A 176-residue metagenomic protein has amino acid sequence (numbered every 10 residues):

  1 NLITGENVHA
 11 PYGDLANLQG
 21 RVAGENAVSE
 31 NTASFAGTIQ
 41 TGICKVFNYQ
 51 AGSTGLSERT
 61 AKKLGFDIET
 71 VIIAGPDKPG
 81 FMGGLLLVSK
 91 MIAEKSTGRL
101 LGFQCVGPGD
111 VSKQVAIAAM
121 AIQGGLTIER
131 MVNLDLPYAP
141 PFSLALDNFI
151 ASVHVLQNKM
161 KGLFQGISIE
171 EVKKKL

Functional and structural regions predicted by a protein language model:
L2-G109, P140-L144, N148-K175: Mid-to-C-terminal Rossmann-like scaffold of FAD/NAD(P)H-dependent oxidoreductases
E25, A119-M120, N133, H154: Generic alpha-helical structural context detector
G109-I128: A short, polar/charged loop-to-alpha-helix boundary motif
I128-L134: Catalytic P-loop NTP-binding/switch module of NTPases
